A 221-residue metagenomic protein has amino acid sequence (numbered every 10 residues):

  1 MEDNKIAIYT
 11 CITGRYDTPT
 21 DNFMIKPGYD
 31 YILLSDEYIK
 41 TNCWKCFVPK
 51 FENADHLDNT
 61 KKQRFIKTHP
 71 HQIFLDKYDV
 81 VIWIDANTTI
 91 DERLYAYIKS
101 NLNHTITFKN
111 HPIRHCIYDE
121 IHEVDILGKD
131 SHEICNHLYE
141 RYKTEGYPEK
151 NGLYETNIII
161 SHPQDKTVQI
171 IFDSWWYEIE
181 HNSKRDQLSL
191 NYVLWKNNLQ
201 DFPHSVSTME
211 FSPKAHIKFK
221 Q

Functional and structural regions predicted by a protein language model:
M1-R64, I73-K77, H181-R185, K196-L199 (+1 more regions): N-terminal anchoring/stem segment of glycosyltransferases
I8, Y31, H71, N87 (+2 more regions): A residue-level signal for conserved active-site and pocket-lining positions in enzyme catalytic cores
Y9-I12, L34-D36, I84-A86, E92 (+2 more regions): Short His-Asn-centered micro-motif
T13-Y16, Y38-I39, E52-A54, T88-I90 (+3 more regions): Short, solvent-exposed loop/turn segments at secondary-structure junctions
P19-D21, E92-A96, A215: A short acidic (Asp/Glu
K61-H69, A96, V124-E145: Short acidic (Asp/Glu) patches
P70-V124: GT-A fold catalytic core of metal-dependent nucleotide-sugar glycosyltransferases, centered on the diacidic
D130-Q221: Catalytic core and acceptor-binding pocket of nucleotide-sugar-dependent glycosyltransferases
